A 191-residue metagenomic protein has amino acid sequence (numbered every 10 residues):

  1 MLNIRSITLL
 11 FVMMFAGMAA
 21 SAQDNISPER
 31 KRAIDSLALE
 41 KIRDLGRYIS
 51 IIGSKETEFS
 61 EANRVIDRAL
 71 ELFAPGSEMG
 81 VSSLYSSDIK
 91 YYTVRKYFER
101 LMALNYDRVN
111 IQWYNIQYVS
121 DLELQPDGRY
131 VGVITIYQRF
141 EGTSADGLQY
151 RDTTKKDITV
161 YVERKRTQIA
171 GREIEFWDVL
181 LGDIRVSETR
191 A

Functional and structural regions predicted by a protein language model:
M1-P28: Bacterial Sec-dependent N-terminal signal peptides
A19-D24, A103-Y114: Short, charged, low-hydrophobicity "junction" segments
A22-V65: Short, low-complexity N-terminal intrinsically disordered segments enriched in polar/charged residues
S36, S83-S86, T153: Coil residues (strongly favoring Ser/Thr
I51-S54, E58-D67, I111-I116, R172-L180: Short glycine-rich, low-complexity/disordered patches
A62-N110: Short solvent-exposed beta->alpha transition segments
S86, I111-L122: Long amphipathic alpha-helical segments
Q117-A191: Exposed beta-sheet edge and beta->alpha loop/turn motif
